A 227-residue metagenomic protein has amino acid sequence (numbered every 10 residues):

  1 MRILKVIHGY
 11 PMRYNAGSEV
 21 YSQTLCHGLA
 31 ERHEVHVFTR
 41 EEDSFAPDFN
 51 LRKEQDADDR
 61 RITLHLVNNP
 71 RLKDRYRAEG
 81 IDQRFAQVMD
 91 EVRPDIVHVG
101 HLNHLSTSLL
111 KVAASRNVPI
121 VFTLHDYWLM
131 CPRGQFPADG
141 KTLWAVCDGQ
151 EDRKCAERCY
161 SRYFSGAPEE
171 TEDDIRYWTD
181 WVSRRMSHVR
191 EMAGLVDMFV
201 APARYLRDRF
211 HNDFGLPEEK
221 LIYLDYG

Functional and structural regions predicted by a protein language model:
M1-N50, R60, D90, R116-P119: N-terminal subdomain of nucleotide-sugar transferases
I3, I96, A113-E170: Active-site proximal beta-strand in glycosyltransferases
G17, P47-L51, P132-P137, T142 (+1 more regions): Short aromatic-enriched loop/helix-cap "lid" or pocket-rim segments at secondary-structure transitions that line
S18-Y21, R40, G100, L124 (+3 more regions): Replace "coordinates the UDP/GDP/TDP-sugar" with "coordinates nucleotide-activated sugar donors
V37-I96, R153, C159: A conserved catalytic-core segment of Leloir-type glycosyltransferases
V88-L105, P119-T123: Short N-terminal targeting/anchoring amphipathic segment
L129, G149-N212, L216-G227: Donor nucleotide-sugar binding/catalytic pocket of nucleotide-sugar-dependent glycosyltransferases
